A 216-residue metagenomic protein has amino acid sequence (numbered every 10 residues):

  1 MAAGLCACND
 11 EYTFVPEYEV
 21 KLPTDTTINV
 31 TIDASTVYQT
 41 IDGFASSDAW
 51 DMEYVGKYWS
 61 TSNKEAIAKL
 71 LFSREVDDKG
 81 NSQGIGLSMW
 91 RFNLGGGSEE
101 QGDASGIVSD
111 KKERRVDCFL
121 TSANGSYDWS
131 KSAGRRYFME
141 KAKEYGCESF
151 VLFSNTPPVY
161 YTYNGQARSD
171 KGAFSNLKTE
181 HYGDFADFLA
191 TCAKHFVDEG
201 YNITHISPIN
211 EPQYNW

Functional and structural regions predicted by a protein language model:
G4-T26: Bacterial Sec-dependent N-terminal signal peptides
Y12-T13, F119, Q213: Intrinsically disordered, low-complexity regions of eukaryotic proteins
P16, P23, P157-P158, P208 (+1 more regions): Proline-rich intrinsically disordered, low-complexity coils
D25-A34: Boundary/junction segments of secreted and surface-exposed precursor proteins
D33-I203: N-terminal catalytic cores of secreted or lumenal carbohydrate-active enzymes
E199-W216: Internal metal/ion-chelating core segments
